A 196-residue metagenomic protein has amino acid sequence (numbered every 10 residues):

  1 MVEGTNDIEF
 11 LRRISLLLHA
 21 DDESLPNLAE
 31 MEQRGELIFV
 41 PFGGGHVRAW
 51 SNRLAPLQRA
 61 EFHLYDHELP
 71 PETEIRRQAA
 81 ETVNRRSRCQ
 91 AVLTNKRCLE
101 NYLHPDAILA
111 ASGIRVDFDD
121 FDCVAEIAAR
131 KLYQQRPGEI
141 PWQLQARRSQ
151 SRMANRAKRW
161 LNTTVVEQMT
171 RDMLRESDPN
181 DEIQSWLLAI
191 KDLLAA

Functional and structural regions predicted by a protein language model:
M1-A196: Acidic, divalent-metal-binding catalytic cores of TOPRIM and closely related two-metal-ion phosphodiester/pyrophosphate
